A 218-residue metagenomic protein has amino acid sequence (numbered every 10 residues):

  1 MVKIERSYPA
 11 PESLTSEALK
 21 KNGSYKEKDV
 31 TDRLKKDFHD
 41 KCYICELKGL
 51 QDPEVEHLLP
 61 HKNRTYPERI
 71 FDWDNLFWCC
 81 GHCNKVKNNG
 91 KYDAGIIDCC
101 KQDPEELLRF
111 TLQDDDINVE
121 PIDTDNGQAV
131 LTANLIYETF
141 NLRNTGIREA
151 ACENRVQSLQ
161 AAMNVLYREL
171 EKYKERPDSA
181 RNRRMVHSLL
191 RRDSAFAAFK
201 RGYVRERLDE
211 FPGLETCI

Functional and structural regions predicted by a protein language model:
M1-K41, R64-F71, L166-Y167: Short, charged surface segments at domain edges that flank catalytic/cofactor-binding sites
I44-W78, K87-E106: Histidine-centered nuclease catalytic patch
C80-H82: Phosphate-binding glycine-rich loops of NTP-binding sites
K87-Y173: Domain-level detector of nuclease and nuclease-like folds in predominantly extracellular/periplasmic contexts
N134-I218: C-terminal, charged low-complexity interaction regions
